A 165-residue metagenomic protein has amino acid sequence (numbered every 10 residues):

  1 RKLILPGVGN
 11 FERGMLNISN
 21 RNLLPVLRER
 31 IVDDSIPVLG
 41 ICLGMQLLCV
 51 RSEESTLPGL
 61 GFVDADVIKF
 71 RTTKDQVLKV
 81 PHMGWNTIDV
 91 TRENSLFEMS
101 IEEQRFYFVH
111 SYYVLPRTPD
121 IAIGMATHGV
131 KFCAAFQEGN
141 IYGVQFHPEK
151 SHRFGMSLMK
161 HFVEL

Functional and structural regions predicted by a protein language model:
R1-L5: Short acidic/histidine-rich motifs immediately flanking catalytic phosphotransfer sites in two-component signaling
G7-N10, L43, S111, F146-P148: Glycine-rich His-Gly loop
G9-G84: Cysteine-nucleophile active-site neighborhood
V32-D33, D66-L165: Amide-donor transfer/coupling interface in amidating biosynthetic enzymes
